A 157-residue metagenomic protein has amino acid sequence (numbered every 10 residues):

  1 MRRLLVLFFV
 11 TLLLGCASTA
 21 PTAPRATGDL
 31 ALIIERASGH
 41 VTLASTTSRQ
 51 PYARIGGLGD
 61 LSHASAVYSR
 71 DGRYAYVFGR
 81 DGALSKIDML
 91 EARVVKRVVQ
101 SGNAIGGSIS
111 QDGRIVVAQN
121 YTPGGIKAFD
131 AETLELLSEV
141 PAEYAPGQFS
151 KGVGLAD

Functional and structural regions predicted by a protein language model:
M1-L4: Positively charged n-region of N-terminal signal peptides that target proteins for export
V6-G15: Bacterial N-terminal signal peptides
C16-D157: Predominantly soluble domains enriched in secretory-pathway, periplasmic, or organellar proteins
